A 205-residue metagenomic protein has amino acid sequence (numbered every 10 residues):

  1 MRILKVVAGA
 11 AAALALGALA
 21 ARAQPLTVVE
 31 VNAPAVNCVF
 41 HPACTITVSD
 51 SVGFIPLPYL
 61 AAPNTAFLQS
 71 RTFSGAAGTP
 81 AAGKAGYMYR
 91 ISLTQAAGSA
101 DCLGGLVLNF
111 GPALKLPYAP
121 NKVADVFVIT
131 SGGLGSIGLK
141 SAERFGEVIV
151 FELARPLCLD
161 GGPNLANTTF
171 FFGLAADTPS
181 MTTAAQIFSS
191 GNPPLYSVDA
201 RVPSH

Functional and structural regions predicted by a protein language model:
M1-A8: Bacterial N-terminal signal peptides that target proteins for export
A8-G17: Bacterial N-terminal signal peptides
L19-A23: Sec/Tat signal peptide C-region and signal peptidase I cleavage site
Q24-H205: Extracellular or exported targeting regions of proteins
